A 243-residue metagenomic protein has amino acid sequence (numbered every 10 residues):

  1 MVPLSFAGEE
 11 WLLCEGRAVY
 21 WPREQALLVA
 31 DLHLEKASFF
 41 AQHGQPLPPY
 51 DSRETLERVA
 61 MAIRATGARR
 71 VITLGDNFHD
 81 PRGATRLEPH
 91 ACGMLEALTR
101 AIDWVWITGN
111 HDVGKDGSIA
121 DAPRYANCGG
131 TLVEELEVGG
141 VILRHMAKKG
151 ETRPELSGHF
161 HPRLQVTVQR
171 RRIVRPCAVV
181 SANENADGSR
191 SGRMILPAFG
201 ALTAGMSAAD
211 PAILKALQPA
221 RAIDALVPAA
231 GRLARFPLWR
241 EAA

Functional and structural regions predicted by a protein language model:
M1-A243: Extended recognition/assembly regions associated with phosphoester-bond processing machinery
